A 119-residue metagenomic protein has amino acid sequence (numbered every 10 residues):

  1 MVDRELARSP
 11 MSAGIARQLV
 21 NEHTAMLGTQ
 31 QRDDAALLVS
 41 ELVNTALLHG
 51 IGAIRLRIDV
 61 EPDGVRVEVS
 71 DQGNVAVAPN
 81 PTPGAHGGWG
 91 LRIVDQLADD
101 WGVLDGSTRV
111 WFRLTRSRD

Functional and structural regions predicted by a protein language model:
M1-D3, L47-D119: Conserved beta-strand-loop-beta-strand hairpin that lines the nucleotide-binding pocket of ATP/GTP-utilizing enzymes
D3-R17: STAS-typified acidic loop motif
E5-S9, G28, T82-G84: Alpha-helix initiation/capping motif
A13-S40: Conserved short strand/loop->alpha-helix "switch" segment adjacent to the catalytic nucleotide/phosphoryl-transfer site
S40-E41, L47: Active-site rim helix/loop that mediates acceptor-substrate recognition in acyltransferases
